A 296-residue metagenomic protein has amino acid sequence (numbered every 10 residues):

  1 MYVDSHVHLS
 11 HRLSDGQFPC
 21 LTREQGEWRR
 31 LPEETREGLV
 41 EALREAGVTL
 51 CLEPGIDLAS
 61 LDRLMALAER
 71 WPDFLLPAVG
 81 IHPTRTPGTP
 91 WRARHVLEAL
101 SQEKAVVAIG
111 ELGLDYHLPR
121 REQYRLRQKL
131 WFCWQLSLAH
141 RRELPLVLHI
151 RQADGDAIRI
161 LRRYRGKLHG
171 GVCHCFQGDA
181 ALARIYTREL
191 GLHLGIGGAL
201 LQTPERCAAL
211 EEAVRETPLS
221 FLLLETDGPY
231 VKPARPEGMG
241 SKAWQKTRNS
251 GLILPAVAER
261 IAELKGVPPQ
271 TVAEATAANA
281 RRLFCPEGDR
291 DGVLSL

Functional and structural regions predicted by a protein language model:
M1-L296: Mid-domain alpha/beta scaffold segments of enzyme catalytic cores
